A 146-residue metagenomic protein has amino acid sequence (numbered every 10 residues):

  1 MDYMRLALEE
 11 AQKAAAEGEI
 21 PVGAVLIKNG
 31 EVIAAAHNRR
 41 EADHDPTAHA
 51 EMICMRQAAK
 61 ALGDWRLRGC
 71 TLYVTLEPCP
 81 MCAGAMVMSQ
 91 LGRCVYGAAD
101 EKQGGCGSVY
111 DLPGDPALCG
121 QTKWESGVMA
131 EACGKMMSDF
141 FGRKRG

Functional and structural regions predicted by a protein language model:
M1-E17, N29, P78-G146: Zinc-dependent deaminase
A7, A11-A14, A24, A34 (+2 more regions): Small-residue (primarily alanine) positions within well-ordered alpha-helices, especially packing/interaction faces
G18-V22, R68: Short, basic and Ser/Thr-rich N-terminal targeting/leader segments
V22-G30: Short beta-strand scaffold segments in enzyme catalytic cores
I33-R40: Short beta->alpha transition motifs characteristic of CBS
R40, V74, A98: Residues that line or immediately flank small-molecule/substrate-binding pockets and catalytic motifs
A42-M52: A short, polar/charged loop-to-alpha-helix boundary motif
D64-L76: Immediate flanking context of iron-sulfur cluster ligation sites
